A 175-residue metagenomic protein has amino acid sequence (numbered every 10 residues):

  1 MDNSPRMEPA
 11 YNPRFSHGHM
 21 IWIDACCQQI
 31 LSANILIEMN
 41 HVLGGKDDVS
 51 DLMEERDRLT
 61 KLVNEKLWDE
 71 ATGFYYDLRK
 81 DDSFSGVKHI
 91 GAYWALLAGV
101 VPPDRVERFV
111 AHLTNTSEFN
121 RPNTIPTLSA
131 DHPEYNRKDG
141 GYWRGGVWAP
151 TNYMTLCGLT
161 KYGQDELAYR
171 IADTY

Functional and structural regions predicted by a protein language model:
M1-I21, R58-V147: Extended glycan-interaction surfaces of carbohydrate-active proteins
W22-I37, V87-G99, G145-K161: Well-ordered alpha-helical segments within folded domains of soluble proteins
I23-K66: Active-site neighborhood of glycoside hydrolase catalytic domains
N40-D57, G99-L113, L159-D173: Structural helix-adjacent loops and short alpha-helical linkers that scaffold large soluble proteins
